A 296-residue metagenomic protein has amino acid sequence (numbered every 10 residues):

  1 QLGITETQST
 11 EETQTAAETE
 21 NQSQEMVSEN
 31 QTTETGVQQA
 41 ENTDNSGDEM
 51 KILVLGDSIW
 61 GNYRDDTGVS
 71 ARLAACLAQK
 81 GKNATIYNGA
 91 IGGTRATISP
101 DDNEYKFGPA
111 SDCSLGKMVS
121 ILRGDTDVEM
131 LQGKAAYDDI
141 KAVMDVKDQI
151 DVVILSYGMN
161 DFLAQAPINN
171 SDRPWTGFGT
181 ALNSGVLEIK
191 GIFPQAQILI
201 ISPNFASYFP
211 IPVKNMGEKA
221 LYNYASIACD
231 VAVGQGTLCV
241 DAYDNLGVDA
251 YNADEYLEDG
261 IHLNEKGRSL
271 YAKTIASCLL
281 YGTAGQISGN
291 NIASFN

Functional and structural regions predicted by a protein language model:
Q1-L55, I59-N88, V146-Q149, L280-N296: N-terminal secretory targeting modules
K51, I59-D172: Conserved SGNH/GDSL esterase-like catalytic core that processes O-acyl groups on lipids and polysaccharides
S58-Y63, P167-T176, K214-E218, Y256-H262: Second-shell loop/turn segments in exported
R64, A74, A78-Q79, G158 (+3 more regions): Sec-exported extracytoplasmic/periplasmic mature domains
K82, E104, P203-N296: Catalytic His-Asp segment of secreted/periplasmic serine-dependent ester chemistry enzymes
I140, L182-V186, A225: Generic structural signal for well-ordered alpha-helices, preferentially at hydrophobic/aromatic core positions
V146, G185-I200, I227-V240: A structural motif corresponding to the C-terminal end of an alpha-helix and its immediate exit/capping segment
I154-A166, V186-N223: Active-site segments of SGNH/GDSL-like serine hydrolases that catalyze O-acetyl group transfer/hydrolysis on lipids
